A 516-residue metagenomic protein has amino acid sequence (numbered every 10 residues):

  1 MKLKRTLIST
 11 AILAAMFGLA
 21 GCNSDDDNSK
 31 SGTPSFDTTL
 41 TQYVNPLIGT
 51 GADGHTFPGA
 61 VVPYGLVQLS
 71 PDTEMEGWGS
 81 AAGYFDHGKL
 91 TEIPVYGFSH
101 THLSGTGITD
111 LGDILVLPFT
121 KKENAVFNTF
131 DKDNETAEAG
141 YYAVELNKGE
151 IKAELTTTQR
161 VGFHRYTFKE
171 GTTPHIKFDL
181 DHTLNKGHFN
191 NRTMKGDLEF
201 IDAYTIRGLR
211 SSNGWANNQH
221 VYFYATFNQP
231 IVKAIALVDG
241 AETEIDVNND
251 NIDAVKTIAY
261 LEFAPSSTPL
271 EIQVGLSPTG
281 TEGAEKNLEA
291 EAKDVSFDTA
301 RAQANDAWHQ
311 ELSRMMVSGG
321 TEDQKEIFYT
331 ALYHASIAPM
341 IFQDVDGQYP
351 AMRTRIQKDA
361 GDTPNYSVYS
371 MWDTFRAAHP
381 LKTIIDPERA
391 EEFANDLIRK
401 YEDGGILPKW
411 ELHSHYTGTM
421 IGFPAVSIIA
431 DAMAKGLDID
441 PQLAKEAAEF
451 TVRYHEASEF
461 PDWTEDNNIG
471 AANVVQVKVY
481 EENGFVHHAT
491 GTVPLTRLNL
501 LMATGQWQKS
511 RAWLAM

Functional and structural regions predicted by a protein language model:
M1-T10: Bacterial N-terminal signal peptides that target proteins for export
T10-A11, M340: A periodicity- and composition-biased signal for non-globular, repetitive helical segments
L13-M16, Q42: A generic, residue-level signal for flexible/boundary positions that often mark functional hotspots
F17-G21: C-terminal motif of bacterial Sec signal peptides marking the signal peptidase cleavage site
N23-K30: Bacterial lipoprotein signal-peptidase II cleavage site
K30-L498, M502, Q508-L514: Accessory carbohydrate-recognition regions in carbohydrate-active enzymes
